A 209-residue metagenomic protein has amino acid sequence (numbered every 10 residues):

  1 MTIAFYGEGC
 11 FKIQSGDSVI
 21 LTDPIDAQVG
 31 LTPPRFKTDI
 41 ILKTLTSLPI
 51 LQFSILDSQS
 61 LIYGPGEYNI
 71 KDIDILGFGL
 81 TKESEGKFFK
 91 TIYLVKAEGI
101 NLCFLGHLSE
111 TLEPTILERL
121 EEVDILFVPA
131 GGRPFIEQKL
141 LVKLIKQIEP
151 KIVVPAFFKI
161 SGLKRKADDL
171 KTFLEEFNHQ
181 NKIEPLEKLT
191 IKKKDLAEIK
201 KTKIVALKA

Functional and structural regions predicted by a protein language model:
T2-F5, V19-D23, D74-T81, I92-L94 (+2 more regions): Active-site-proximal beta-strand elements of phosphoester/diester hydrolases
I3-Y6, K87, I152-A209: Binuclear metal-ion centers of metallo-dependent hydrolases, dominated by the metallo-beta-lactamase
C10-S54, S58-Q59, P65, L76-K90 (+1 more regions): Pre-active-site segment of Zn-dependent metallo-hydrolases
F11-I13, P65-D72, V95, K194-D195: Short acidic-hydrophobic surface loop/beta-edge motif
S18, I148-I152: A short helix->loop->beta-strand "cap" motif at the edges of active sites that frequently abuts
T32, S84-Q147: Active-site-proximal loop/helix segments of hydrolase catalytic cores
T38-D39, D124, K151: Conserved acidic residues
K82, G132-R133, F158-L163: Short histidine/acidic/glycine/proline-rich micro-motifs that form metal- and phosphate-coordinating active-site loops
